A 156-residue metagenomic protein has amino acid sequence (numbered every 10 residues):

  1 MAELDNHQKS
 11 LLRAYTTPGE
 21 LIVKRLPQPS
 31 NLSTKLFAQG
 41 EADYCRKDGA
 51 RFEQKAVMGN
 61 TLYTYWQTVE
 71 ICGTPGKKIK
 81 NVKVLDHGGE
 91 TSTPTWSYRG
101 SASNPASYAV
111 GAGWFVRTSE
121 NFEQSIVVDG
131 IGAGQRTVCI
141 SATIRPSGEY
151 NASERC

Functional and structural regions predicted by a protein language model:
M1-K55: N-terminal prepro-regions of secreted/extracellular proteins
L36-C156: Mature secreted bioactive peptide module from preproproteins
